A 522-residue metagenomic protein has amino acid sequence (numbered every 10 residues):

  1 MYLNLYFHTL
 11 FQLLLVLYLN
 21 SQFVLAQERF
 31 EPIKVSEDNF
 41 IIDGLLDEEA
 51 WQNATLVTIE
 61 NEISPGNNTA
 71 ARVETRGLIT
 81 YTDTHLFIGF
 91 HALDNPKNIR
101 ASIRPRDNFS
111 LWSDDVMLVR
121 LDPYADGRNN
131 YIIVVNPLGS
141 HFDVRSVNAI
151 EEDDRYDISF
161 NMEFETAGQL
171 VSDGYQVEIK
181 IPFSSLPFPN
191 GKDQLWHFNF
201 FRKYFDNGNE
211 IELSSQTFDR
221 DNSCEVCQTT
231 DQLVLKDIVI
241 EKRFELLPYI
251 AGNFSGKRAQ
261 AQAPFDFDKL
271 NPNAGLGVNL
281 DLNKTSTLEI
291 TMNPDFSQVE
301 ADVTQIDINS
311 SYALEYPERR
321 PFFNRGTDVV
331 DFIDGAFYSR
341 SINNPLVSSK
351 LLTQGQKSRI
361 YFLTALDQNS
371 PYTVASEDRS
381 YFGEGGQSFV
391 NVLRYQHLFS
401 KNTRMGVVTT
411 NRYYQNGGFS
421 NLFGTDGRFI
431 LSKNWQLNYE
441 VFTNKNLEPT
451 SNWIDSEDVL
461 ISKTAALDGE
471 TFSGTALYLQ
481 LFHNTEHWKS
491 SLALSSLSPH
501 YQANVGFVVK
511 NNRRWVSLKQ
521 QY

Functional and structural regions predicted by a protein language model:
M1-F7: N-terminal secretory signal peptides that target proteins for export/translocation
T9-Q22: Bacterial N-terminal signal peptides
L25, Q521-Y522: Short, intrinsically disordered, charge-balanced linker/junction segments flanking boundaries in proteins
A26-Q396, G406, G417: Structural preference for beta-rich elements and adjacent junctions enriched in aromatics
A125-G127, S185, L280-K284, Q354-K357 (+5 more regions): Outer-membrane beta-barrel strand-turn architecture
L246-P264, N271-A274, I360-Q368, E377 (+6 more regions): Transmembrane beta-strand segments that form the barrel wall of outer-membrane beta-barrel proteins
K269-G277, N344-S348, G386-R394, V408-T410 (+6 more regions): Transmembrane beta-barrel architecture of outer membranes
Q298-S311, N438-W488, A493-V508: Outer-membrane beta-barrel translocator/channel fold
